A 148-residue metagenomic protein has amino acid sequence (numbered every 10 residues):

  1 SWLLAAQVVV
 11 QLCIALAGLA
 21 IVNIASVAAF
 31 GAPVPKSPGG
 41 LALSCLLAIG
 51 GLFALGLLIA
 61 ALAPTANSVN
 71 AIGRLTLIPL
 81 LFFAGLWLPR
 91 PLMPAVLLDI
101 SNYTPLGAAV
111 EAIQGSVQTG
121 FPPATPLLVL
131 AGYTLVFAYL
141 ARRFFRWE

Functional and structural regions predicted by a protein language model:
S1-G73, G120-A131, V136-A138: Alpha-helical transmembrane segments and their short interhelical loops
A5, V10, L77, N102 (+1 more regions): Phosphate-coordinating loops and pocket residues in cytosolic domains that bind phosphorylated ligands
V27, A60-A61, T65, G85 (+4 more regions): Transmembrane helix-loop junction
P33, A84-L135: Membrane-interfacial helix-loop-helix junctions in multi-pass membrane proteins
A66-W87: Pore- or pathway-lining transmembrane helices of multi-pass membrane proteins that form conduits for solutes/ions
L135-E148: C-terminal transmembrane helix and the adjacent membrane-cytosol boundary/short C-terminal tail of inner/organellar
